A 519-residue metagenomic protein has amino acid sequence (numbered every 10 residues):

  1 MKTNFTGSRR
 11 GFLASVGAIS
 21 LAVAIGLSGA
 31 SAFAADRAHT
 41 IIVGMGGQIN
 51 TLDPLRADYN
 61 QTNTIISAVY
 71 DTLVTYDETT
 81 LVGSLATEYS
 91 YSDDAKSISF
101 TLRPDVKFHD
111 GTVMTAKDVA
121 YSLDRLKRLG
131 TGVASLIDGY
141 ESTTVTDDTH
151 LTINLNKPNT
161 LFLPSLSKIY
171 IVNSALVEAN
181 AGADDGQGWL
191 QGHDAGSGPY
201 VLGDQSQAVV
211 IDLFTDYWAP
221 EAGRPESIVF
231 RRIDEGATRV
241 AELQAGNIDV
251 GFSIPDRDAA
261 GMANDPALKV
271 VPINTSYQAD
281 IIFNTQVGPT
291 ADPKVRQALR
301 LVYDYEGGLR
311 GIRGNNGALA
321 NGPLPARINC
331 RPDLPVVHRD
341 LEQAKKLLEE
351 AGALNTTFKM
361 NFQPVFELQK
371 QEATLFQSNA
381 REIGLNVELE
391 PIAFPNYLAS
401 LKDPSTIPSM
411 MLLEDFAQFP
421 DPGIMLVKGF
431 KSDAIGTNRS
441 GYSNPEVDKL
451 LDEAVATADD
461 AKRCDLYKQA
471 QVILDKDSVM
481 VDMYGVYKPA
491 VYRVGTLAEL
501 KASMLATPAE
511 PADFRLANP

Functional and structural regions predicted by a protein language model:
I42, T115-S122, D148-N154, G198-P199 (+5 more regions): Alpha-helical secondary-structure segments
G44-D93, D124, I137, A195-G196: N-terminal lobe/hinge region of extracytoplasmic solute-binding protein
G47-N63, L85-T87, T112, F162-V172 (+3 more regions): A structural "hinge/loop" feature
T79, K168-A222, E342, K346: Gly/Pro-rich hinge or "lid" segments in bacterial periplasmic/extracellular proteins
T87-G132, T146, T152, E242 (+1 more regions): Aromatic- and charge-enriched surface segment that lines or borders ligand/interaction sites
S90, T101, S135-A179: Surface-exposed binding/hinge segments that line and control ligand-binding clefts or catalytic entry sites
S206, L213, Y303-C330, L368-Q377 (+1 more regions): Detector for C-terminal structural segments
D216-G261, N386: Ligand-site clamp/hinge motif
